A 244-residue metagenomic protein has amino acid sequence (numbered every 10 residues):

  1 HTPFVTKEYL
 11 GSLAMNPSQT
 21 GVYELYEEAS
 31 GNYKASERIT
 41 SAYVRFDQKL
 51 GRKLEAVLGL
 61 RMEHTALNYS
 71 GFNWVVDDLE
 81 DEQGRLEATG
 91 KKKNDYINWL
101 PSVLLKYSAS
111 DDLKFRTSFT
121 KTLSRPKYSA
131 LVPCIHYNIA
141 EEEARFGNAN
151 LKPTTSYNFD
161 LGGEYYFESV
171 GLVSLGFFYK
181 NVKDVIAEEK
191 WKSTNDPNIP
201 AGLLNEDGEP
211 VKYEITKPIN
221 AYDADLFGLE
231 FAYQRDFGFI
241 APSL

Functional and structural regions predicted by a protein language model:
H1-L10, M15-V182: Structural signature of Gram-negative outer-membrane beta-barrels, strongest in the C-terminal barrel of TonB-dependent
S30, N148, K152, L172-L244: Outer membrane beta-barrel strand-and-loop segments of large Gram-negative receptors, especially TonB-dependent
